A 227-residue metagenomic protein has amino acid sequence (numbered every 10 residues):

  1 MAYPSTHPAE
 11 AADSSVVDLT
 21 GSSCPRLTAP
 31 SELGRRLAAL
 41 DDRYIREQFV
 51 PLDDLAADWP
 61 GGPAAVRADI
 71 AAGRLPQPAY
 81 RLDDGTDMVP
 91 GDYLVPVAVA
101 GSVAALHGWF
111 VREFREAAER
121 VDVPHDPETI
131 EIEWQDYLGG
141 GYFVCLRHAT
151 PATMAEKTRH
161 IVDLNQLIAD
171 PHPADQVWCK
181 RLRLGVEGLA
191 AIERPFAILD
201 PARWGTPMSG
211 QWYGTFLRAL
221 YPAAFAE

Functional and structural regions predicted by a protein language model:
A2-S31, L37, P78-E227: Long, charge-rich, low-complexity intrinsically disordered regions
R35-E47: Short, amphipathic alpha-helical "recognition" segments used to contact nucleic acids or chromatin
D42-I45, L52-D54, A71, Y80 (+1 more regions): A broad "ordered helical/assembly scaffold" signature
Y44-V66: Polyanion-binding surface elements
D58, G62-R81: Charge-enriched amphipathic alpha-helical scaffolds
